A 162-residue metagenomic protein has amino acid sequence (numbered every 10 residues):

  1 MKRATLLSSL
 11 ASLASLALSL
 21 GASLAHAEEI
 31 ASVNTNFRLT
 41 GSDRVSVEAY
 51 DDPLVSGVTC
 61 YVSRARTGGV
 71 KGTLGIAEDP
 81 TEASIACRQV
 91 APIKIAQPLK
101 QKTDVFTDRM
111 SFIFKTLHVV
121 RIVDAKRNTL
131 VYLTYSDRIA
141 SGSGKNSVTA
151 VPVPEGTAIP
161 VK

Functional and structural regions predicted by a protein language model:
M1-A4: Positively charged n-region of N-terminal signal peptides that target proteins for export
S9-G21: Bacterial N-terminal signal peptides
S23-A27: Sec/Tat signal peptide C-region and signal peptidase I cleavage site
E28-A86: N-terminal secretory signal peptides
E28-E29, K94-K162: Low-complexity intrinsically disordered segments
A49, V62, Q89, I122 (+1 more regions): Hydrophobic side chains in beta-strands
A65-I113: Structured domain cores in non-transmembrane regions
